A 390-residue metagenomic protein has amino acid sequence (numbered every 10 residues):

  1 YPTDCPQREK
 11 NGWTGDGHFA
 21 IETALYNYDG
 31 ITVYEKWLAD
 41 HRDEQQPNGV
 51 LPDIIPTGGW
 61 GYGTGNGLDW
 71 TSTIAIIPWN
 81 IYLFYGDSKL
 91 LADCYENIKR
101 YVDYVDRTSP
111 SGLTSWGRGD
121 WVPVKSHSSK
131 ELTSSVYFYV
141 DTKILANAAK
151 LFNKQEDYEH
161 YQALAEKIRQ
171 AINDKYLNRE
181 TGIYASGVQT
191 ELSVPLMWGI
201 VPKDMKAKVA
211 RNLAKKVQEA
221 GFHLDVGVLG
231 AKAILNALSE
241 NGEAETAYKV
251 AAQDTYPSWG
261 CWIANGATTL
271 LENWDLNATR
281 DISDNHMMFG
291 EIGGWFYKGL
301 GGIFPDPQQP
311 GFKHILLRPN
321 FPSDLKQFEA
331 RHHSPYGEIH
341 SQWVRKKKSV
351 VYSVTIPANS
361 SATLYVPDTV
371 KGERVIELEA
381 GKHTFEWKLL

Functional and structural regions predicted by a protein language model:
Y1-R107, G112, W116-G119: Substrate-binding groove/exosite segments of carbohydrate-active enzymes
P2-P6, N48-I74, V105-N236: The feature captures the catalytic groove of carbohydrate-active enzymes
K10-W13, D120, V188-E191, G311-N320: A glycine-rich phosphate-binding loop feature that marks nucleotide/adenosyl-phosphate handling sites
W13, G30, Y34, G67-I74 (+11 more regions): Active-site-proximal structural scaffolding
H18, I31-E35, S72, I76-W79 (+6 more regions): A structural signal for well-ordered alpha-helical segments within the folded catalytic domains of diverse enzymes
L25-A39, Q45-N48, Y82-V102, A146-R169 (+3 more regions): Structural helix-adjacent loops and short alpha-helical linkers that scaffold large soluble proteins
A149, A163, E245-L390: Non-catalytic C-terminal accessory modules of carbohydrate-active enzymes
